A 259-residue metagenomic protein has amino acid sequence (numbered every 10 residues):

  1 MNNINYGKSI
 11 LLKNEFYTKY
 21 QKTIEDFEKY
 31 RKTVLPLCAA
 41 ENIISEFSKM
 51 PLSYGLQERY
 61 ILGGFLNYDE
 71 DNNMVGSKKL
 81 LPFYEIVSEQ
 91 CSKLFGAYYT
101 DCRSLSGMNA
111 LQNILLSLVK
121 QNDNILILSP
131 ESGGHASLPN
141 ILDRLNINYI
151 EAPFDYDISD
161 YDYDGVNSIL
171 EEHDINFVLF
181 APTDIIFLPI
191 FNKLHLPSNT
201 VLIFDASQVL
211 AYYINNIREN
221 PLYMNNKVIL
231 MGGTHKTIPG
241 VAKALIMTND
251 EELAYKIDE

Functional and structural regions predicted by a protein language model:
M1-L66, K79-F83: N-terminal glycine-rich, Lys/His-bearing helix-loop that initiates the first secondary-structure elements of many
I4-L11, K79-P82, I86-E259: Conserved PLP-enzyme active-site core in the AAT-like
L66-N67, N140: Residue-level detector of alpha-helical recognition elements and their boundaries
N73: Noncatalytic, basic helical substrate-engagement surface that gates or grips nucleic-acid strands
